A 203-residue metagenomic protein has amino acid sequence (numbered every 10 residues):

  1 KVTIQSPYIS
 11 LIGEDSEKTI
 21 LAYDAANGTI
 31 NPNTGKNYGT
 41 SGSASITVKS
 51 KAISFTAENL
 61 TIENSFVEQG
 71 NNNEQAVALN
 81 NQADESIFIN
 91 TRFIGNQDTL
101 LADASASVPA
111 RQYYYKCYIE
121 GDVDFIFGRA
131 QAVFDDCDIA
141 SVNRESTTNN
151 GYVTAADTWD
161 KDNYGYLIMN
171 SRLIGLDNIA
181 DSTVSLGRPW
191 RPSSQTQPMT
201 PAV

Functional and structural regions predicted by a protein language model:
K1-V203: Sequence-level preference for short, compositionally simple segments enriched in small aliphatic or small polar residues
